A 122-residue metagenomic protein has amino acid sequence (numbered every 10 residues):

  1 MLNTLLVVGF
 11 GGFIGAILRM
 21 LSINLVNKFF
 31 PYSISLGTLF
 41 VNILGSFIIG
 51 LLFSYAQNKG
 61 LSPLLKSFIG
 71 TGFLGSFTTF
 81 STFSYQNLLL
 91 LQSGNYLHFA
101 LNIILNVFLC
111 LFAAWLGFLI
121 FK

Functional and structural regions predicted by a protein language model:
M1-K122: Membrane-interface helix-loop junctions in multi-pass transporters/channels
